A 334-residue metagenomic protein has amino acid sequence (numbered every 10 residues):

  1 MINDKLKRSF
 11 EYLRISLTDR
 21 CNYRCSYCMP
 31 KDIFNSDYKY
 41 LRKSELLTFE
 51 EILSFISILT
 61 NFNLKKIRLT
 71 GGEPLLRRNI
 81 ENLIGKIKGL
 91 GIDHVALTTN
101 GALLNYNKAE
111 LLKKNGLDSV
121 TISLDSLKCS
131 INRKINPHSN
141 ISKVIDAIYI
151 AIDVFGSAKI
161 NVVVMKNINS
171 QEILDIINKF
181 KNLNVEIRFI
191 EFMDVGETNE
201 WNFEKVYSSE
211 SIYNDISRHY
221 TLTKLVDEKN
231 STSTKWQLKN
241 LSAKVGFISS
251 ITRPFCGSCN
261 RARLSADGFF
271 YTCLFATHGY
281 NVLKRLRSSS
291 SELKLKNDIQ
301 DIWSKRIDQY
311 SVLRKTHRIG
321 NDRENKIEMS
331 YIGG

Functional and structural regions predicted by a protein language model:
M1-Y12, N178-N182, F192-G334: Auxiliary Fe-S-binding modules of radical SAM enzymes
K5-L47: Canonical Radical SAM [4Fe-4S] cluster-binding loop centered on the CxxxCxxC motif and its immediate flanking residues
L17, C25, L69, L97 (+1 more regions): Conserved, mostly hydrophobic/aromatic
D19-C21, M29-D32, L124-S126, E191 (+1 more regions): Short, small-residue-rich loop/turn micro-motifs
Y23, C129-S130, P254, Y280: Glycine-centered loop/turn positions within well-structured domains that cap or flank conserved ligand/cofactor-binding
R24, C28, S130, I135 (+2 more regions): Residues that scaffold the ATP/ADP-binding catalytic core of kinase and kinase-like folds
N35-K39, K128-I135, G196-E200, N281-V282: A short acidic, helix-capping loop that chelates divalent metal ions and anchors anionic groups
L46-L69, E73-I190: Radical SAM/AdoMet-radical enzyme domain recognition
